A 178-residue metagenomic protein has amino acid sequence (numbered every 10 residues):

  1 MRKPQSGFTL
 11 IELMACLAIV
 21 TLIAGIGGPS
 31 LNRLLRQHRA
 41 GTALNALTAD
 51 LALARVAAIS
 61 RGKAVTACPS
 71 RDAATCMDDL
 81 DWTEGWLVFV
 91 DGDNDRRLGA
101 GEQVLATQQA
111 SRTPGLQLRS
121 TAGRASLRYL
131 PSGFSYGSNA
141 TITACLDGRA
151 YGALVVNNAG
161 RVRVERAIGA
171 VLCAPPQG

Functional and structural regions predicted by a protein language model:
M1-T21: Glycine-centered recognition micro-motifs in short, flexible terminal segments and loops
R2-K3, L22, I26-S60, A64-G178: N-terminal helix-rich module
